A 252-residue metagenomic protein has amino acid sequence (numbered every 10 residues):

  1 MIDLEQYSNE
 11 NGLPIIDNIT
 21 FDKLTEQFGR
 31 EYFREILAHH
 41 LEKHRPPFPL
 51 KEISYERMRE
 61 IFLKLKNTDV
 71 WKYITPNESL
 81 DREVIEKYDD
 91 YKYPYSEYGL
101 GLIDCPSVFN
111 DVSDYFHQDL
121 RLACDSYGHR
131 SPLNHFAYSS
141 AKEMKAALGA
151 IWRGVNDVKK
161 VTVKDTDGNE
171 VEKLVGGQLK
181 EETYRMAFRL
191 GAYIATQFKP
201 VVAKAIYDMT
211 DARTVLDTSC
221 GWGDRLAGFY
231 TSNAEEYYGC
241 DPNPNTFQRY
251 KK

Functional and structural regions predicted by a protein language model:
M1-A195: N-terminal accessory regions of S-adenosyl-L-methionine
K199, A203-K252: Conserved S-adenosyl-L-methionine
